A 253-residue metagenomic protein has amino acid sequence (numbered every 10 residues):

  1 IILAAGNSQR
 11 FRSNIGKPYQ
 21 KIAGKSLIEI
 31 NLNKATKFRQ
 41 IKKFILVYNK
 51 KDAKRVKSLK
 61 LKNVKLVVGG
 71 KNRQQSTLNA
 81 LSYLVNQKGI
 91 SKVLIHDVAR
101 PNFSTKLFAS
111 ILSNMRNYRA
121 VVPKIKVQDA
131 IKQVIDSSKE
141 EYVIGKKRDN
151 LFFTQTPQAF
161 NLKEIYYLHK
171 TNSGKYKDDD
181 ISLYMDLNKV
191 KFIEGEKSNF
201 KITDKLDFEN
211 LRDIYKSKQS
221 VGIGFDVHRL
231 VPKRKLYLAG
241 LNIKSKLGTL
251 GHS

Functional and structural regions predicted by a protein language model:
I1, A5, K139, M185 (+2 more regions): SAM-dependent methyltransferases
I1-A53: N-terminal glycine-rich phosphate-binding loop and ensuing alpha1 helix
I2, I28, A80, D97 (+3 more regions): Residue-level signal for inorganic ion chemistry
K21, N102, A159, D178 (+2 more regions): Short aromatic/basic micro-patch
Y48, R55-K57, I135-E140, H228-N242: Acidic-glycine-rich active-site phosphate/pyrophosphate-binding loop
L59-K92: Short phosphate-binding loop-to-helix
Q74, N79-L84, N210, S217-S253: RNase H-like, Mg2+-dependent phosphodiesterase core, and more generally RNA phosphate-backbone-engaging helix-loop
N102-I193: Conserved core of the sugar-phosphate nucleotidyltransferase
